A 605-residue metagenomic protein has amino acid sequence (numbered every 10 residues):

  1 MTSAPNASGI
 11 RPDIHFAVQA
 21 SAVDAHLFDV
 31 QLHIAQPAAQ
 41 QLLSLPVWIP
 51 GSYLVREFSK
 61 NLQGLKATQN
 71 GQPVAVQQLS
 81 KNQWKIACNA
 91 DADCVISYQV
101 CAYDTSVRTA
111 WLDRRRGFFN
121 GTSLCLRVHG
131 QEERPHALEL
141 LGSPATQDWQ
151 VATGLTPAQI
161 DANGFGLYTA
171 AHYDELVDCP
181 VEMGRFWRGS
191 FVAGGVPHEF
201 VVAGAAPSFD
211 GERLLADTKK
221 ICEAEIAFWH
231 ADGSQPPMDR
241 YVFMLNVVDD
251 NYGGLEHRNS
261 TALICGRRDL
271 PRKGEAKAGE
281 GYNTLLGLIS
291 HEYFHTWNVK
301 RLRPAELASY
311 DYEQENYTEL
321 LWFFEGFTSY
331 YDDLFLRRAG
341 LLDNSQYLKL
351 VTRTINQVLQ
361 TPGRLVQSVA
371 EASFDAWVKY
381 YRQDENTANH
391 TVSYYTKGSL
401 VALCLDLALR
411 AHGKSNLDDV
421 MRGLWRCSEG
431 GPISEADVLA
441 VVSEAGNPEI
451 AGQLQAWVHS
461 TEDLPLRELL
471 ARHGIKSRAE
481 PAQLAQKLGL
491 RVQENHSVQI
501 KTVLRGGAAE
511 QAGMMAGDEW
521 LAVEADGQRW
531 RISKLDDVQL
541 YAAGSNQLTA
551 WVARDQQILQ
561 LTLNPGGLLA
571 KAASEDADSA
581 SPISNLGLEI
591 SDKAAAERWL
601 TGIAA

Functional and structural regions predicted by a protein language model:
T2-W48: Early extracytoplasmic/domain-onset interaction patches
A4, R56-G64, T68, Q72-K220 (+4 more regions): Non-catalytic architectural context of zinc metalloproteases
D13-H15, L27-Q31, Q40-L42, D93-V95 (+3 more regions): Intrinsic-disorder/low-complexity, polar/charged segments enriched in Ser/Thr/Lys/Arg/Asp/Glu/Gln
P37-A67: N-terminal, post-signal-peptide region of Sec/Tat-exported proteins
E132, S208-K220, G279-E280, T284 (+9 more regions): Soluble non-cytosolic domains of exported or imported proteins
S190-L321: Juxtacatalytic substrate-recognition/specificity segment
T261-R268, R301-L302, E313-R364, W551: Post-HExxH zinc-binding segment in Zn-dependent metallohydrolases
D332, L342-A605: C-terminal recognition in membrane/secretory proteostasis and scaffolding
